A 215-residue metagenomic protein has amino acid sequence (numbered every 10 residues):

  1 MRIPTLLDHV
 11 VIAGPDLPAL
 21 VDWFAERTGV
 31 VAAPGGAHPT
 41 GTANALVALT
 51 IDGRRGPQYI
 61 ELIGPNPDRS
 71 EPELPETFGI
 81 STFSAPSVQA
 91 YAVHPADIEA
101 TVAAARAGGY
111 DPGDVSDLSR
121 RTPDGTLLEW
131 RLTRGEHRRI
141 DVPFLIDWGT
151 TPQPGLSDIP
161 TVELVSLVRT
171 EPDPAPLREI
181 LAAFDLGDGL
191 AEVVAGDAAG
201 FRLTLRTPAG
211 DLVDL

Functional and structural regions predicted by a protein language model:
M1-L7, I12-A32, L49-L215: Glyoxalase I/VOC metalloenzyme domain signal
A32-H38: Conserved catalytic-core motifs of GNAT/GCN5-like acyltransferases
H38-P39, S119: Conserved beta-strand edge residues that scaffold enzyme active sites
A45-L46: Catalytic cores of extracellular degradative/oxidative enzymes
